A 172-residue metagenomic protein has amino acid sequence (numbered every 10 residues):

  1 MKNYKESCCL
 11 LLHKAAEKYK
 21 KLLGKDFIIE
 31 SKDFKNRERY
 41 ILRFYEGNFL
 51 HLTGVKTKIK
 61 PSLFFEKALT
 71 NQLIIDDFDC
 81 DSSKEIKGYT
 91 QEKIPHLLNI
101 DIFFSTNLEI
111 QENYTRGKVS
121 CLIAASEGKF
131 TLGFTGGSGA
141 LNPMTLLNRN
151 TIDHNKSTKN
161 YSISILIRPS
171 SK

Functional and structural regions predicted by a protein language model:
M1-K118: An acidic, glycine-rich, mixed-charge low-complexity segment common to nucleic-acid enzymes
T90-K172: Conserved binding-pocket/active-site segment within a compact domain
